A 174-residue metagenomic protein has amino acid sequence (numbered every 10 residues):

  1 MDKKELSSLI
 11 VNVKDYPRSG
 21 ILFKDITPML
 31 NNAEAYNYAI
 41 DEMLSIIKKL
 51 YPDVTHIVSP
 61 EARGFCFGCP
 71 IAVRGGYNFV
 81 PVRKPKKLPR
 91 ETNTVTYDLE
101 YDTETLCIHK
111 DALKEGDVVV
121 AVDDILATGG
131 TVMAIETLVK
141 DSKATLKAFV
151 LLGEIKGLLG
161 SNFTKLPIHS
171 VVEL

Functional and structural regions predicted by a protein language model:
M1-D53: Active-site-facing substrate-recognition patch
S8, M133-L174: PRPP-dependent phosphoribosyltransferase catalytic core
P52-E61: Short glycine-rich phosphate-binding loop at a beta-alpha junction
T55-H56, V118-V120, A148: Structural motif
G64-G68, K156-L159: Short, well-ordered alpha-helical microsegments
C66-G75, E136: Short Gly/Thr/Asp-enriched flexible loops that form oxyanion-binding sites at enzyme active sites
Y77-V119: Short, glycine/charge-rich flexible loops or terminal/linker lids adjacent to PRPP-binding catalytic cores
D124, G129: Conserved G/P- and acidic residue-centered "switch" motifs that form tight phosphate/ATP-binding loops in soluble
